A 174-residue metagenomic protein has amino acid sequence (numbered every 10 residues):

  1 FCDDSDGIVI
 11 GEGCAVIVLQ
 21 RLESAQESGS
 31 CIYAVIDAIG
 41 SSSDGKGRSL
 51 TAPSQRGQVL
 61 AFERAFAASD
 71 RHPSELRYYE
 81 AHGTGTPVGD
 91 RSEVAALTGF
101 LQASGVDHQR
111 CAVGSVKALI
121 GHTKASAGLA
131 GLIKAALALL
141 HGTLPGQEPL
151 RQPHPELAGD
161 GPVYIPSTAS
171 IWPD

Functional and structural regions predicted by a protein language model:
F1-D174: Condensing-enzyme catalytic core of the thiolase-fold
